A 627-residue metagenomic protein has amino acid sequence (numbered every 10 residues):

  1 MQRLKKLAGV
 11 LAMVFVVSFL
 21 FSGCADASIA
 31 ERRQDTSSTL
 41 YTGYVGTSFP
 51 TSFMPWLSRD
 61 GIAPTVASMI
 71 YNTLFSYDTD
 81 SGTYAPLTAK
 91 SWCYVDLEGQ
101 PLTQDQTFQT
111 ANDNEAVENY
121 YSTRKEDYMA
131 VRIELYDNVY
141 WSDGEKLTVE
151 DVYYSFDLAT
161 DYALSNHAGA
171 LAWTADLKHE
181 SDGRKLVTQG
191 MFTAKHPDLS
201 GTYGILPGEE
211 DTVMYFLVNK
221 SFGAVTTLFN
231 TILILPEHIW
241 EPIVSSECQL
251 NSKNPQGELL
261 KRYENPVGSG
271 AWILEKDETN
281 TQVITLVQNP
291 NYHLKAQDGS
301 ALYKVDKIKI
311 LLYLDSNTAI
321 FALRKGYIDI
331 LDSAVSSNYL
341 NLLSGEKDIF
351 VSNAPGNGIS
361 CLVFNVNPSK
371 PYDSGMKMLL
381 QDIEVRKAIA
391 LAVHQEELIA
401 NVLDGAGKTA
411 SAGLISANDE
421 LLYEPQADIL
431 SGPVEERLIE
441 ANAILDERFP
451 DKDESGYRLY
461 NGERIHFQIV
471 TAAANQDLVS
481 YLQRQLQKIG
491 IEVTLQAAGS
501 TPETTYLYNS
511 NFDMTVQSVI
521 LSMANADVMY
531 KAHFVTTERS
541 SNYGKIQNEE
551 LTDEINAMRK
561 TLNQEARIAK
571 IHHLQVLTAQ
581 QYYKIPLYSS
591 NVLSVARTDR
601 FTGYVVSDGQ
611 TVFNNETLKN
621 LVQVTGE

Functional and structural regions predicted by a protein language model:
G43-G46, S165-G169, E275-V287, L311-Y372 (+3 more regions): Extracellular/periplasmic solute-recognition and catalytic clefts
G43-T123, V267: N-terminal lobe/hinge region of extracytoplasmic solute-binding protein
D78-D80, N230-L302, K307, L438-I439 (+2 more regions): Gly/Pro-rich hinge or "lid" segments in bacterial periplasmic/extracellular proteins
W92-W173, M378-Q381, R386-A388: Aromatic- and charge-enriched surface segment that lines or borders ligand/interaction sites
G169-Q249: Surface-exposed binding/hinge segments that line and control ligand-binding clefts or catalytic entry sites
E258-Y263, Y292-L342, E492-T494, G499: Ligand-site clamp/hinge motif
W272, K408-D453, T471-Q476: Structural transition elements
V283, S360, A390-A427, A474-Q483 (+1 more regions): Detector for C-terminal structural segments
